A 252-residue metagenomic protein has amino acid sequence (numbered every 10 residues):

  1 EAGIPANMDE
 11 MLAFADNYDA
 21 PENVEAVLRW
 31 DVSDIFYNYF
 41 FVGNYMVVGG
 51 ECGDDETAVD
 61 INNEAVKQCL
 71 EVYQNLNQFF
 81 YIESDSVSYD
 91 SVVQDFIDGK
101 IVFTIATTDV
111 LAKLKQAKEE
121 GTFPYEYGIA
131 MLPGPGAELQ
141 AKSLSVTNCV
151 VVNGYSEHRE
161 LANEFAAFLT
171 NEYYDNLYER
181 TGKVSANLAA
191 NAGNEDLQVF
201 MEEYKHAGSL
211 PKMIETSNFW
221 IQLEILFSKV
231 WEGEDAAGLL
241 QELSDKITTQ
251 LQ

Functional and structural regions predicted by a protein language model:
E1-G3, D31-D55, L139-V152, F219-S228: Periplasmic solute-binding protein
G3, V48-C69, K118-T122, G134-K142: Short, solvent-exposed loop/beta-turn-alpha elements that line the ligand-binding surface or hinge of extracytoplasmic
A6-L12, E83-D98: Short helix-initiation/N-cap motifs at beta->coil->alpha
D9-A58, I101: Extracytoplasmic/periplasmic solute-binding protein
L12-D19, E56-S86: Glycine-centered hinge/linker elements that transmit conformational signals in sensory and ligand-binding systems
Q78, Q116-R180, I225: Extracytoplasmic/periplasmic substrate-recognition and gating elements
V102-T107: Paired acidic/hydrophobic, glycine-rich loop segments that form the ligand-binding mouth/hinge of periplasmic-binding
D175-N176, E202-Q252: Conserved C-terminal helix/tail region of periplasmic/extracytoplasmic solute-binding proteins
